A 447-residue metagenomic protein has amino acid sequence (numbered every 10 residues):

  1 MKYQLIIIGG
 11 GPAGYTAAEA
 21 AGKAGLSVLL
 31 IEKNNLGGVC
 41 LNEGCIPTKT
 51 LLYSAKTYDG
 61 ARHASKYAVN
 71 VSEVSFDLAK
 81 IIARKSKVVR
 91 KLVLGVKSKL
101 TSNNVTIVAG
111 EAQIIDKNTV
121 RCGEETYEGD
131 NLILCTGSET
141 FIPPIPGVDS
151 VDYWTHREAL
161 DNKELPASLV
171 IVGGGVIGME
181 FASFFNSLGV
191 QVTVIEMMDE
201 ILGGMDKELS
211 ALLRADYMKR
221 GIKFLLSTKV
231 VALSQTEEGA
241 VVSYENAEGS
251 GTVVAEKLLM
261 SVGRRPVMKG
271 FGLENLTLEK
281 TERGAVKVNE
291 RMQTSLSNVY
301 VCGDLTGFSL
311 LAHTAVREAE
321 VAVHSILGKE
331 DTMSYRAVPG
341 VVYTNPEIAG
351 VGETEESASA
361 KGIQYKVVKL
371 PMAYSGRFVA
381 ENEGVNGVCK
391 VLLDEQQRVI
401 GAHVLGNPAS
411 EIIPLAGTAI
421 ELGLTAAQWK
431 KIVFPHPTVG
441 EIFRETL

Functional and structural regions predicted by a protein language model:
M1-A13, L165-G175: Beta1/beta-strand and adjacent pyrophosphate-binding region of the FAD-binding site in flavoprotein oxidoreductases
M1-Y3, G123-N131, E248-K257, S295: Core beta-strand elements of the Rossmann-like FAD/NAD(P) dinucleotide-binding domain in flavoenzyme oxidoreductases
K2-Y3, E19-L26, I31-L165, T193 (+7 more regions): Glycine-rich flavin
I6-N34, V39, I46, T50-T57 (+3 more regions): Flexible, glycine-rich terminal cap/loop adjacent to redox cofactors in electron-transfer oxidoreductases
C45, T136-Q191, I195, K223-F224 (+3 more regions): Glycine-rich dinucleotide-binding loop and its adjacent helix/turn
T106-A109, Q113-R121, G189-E290, A360 (+1 more regions): A Rossmann-like FAD-binding core segment of flavoenzymes
D149-L165, T252-L327: FAD-site-proximal beta/loop scaffold in flavoenzymes
